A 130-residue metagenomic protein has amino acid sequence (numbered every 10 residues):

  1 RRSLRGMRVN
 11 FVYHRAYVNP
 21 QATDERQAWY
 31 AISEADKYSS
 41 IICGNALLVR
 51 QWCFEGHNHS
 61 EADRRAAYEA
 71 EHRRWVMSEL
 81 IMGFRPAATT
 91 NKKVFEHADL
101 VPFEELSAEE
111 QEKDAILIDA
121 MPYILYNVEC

Functional and structural regions predicted by a protein language model:
R1-C130: Alpha-helical propensity feature that highlights long, continuous alpha-helices across diverse contexts
